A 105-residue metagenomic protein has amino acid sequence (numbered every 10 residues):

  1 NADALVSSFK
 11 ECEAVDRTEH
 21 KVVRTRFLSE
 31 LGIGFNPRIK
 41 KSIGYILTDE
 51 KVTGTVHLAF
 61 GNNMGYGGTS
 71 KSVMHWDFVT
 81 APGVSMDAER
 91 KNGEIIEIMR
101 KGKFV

Functional and structural regions predicted by a protein language model:
N1-V105: Metal/cofactor-centered catalytic core regions of large enzymes
